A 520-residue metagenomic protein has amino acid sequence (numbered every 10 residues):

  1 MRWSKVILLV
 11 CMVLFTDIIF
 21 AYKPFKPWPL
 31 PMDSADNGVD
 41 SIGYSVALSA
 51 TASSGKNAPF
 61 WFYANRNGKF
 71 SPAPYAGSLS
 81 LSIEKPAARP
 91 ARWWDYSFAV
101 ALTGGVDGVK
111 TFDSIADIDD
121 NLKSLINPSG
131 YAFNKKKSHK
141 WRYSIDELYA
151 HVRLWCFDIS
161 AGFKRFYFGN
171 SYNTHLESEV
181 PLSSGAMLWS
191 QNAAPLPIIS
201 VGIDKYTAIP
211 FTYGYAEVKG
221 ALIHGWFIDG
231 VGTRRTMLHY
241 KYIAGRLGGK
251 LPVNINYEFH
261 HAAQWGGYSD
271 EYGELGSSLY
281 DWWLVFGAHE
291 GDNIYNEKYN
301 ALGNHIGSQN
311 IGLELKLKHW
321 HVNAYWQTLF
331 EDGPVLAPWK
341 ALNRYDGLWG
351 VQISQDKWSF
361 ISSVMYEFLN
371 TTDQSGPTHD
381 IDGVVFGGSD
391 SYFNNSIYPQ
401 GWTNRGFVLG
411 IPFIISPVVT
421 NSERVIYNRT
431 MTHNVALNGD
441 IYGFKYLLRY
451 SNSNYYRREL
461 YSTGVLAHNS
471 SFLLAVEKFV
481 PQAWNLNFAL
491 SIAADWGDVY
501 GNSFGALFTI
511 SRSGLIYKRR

Functional and structural regions predicted by a protein language model:
K23-Y44, E84-F98, R153-C156, Y206-K219 (+6 more regions): Short loop/turn motifs that connect adjacent beta-strands in outer-membrane beta-barrel proteins
P24, I198, N502-R520: Outer-membrane beta-barrel "beta-signal"
L48-K56, K85, L102-K110, F163-Y167 (+10 more regions): Transmembrane beta-strands of outer-membrane beta-barrel pores
T51-A76, R92, V106-K140: Surface-exposed strand-loop-strand hairpins of Gram-negative outer-membrane beta-barrel proteins
S71-L79, W141-D146, N192-G202, R235-K241 (+6 more regions): Residues that define the transmembrane beta-barrel architecture of outer-membrane proteins
K137-G230, L247-W265: Outer membrane beta-barrel
G202-I381, F386, H433-V435, N452-R458 (+2 more regions): Signature for the C-terminal beta-barrel architecture of outer-membrane proteins
S375-Y461: C-terminal structural cap/anchor segments
